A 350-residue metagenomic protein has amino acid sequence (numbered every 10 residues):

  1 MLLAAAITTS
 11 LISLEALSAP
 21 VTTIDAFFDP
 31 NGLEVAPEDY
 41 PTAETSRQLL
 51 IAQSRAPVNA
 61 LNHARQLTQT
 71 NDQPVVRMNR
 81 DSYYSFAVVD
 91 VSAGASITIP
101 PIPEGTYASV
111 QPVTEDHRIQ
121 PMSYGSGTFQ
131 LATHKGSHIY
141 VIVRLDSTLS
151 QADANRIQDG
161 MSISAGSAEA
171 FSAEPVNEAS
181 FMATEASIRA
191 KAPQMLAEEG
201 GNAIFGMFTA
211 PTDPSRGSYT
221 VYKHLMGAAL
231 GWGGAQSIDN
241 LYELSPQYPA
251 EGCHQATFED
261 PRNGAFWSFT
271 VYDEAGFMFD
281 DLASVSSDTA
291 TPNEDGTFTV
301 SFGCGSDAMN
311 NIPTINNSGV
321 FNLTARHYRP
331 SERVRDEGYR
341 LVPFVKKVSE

Functional and structural regions predicted by a protein language model:
M1-L3: Bacterial N-terminal signal peptides that target proteins for export
A6-T9: Sec-dependent N-terminal signal peptides
S13-E15: N-terminal signal peptide c-region/cleavage motif recognized by signal peptidases
A19-E350: A compositional/structural signature for long, glycine/proline-rich flexible linkers and loops on extracytoplasmic
